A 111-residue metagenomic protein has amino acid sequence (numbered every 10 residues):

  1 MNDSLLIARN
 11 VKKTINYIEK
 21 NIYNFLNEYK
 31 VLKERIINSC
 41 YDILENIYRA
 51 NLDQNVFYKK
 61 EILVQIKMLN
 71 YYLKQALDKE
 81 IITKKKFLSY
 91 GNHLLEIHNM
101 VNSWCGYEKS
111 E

Functional and structural regions predicted by a protein language model:
M1-E111: Amphipathic alpha-helical assembly/interaction segments
